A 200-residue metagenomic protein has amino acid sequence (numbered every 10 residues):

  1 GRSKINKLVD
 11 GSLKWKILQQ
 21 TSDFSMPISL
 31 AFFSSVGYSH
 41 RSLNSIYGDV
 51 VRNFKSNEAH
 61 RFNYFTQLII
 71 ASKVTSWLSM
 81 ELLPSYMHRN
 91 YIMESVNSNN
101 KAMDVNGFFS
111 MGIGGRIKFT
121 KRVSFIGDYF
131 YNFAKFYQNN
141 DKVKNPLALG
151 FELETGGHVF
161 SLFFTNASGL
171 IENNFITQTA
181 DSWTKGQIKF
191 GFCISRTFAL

Functional and structural regions predicted by a protein language model:
G1-N106, F175-K185: Outer-membrane pore/translocation modules
V9-G11, Y64-L68, F109-I113, N145-L149 (+2 more regions): Hydrophobic, lipid-facing positions within transmembrane beta-strands of outer-membrane proteins
S12, S29-F33, S79-E81, S124-I126 (+3 more regions): Residue-level detector of the transmembrane beta-barrel scaffold of outer-membrane proteins
W15-I17, S72, I117, Y131 (+2 more regions): Residue-level signature of outer-membrane beta-barrel architecture
L18, G37-S39, M87-Y91, D128 (+3 more regions): Structural signature of outer-membrane beta-barrel domains
Q20-D23, R41, W77-M80, K121-G127 (+2 more regions): Repeated loop/turn-to-beta-strand initiation elements of outer-membrane beta-barrel proteins
M111, R116-I126, Y131: Surface-exposed extracellular loop regions of Gram-negative outer-membrane beta-barrel proteins
L149-H158, L162-G169, K185-L200: Outer-membrane beta-barrel "beta-signal"
